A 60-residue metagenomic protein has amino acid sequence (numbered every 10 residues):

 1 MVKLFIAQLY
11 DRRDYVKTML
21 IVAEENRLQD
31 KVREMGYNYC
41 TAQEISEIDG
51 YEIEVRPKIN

Functional and structural regions predicted by a protein language model:
M1-Y15: Short aromatic-glycine-(Arg/Gly/Cys) micro-motifs in beta-strand/loop hairpins
V2, E25-L28: Short amphipathic alpha-helical segments that mediate assembly, nucleic-acid/protein binding, or membrane association
D14-N26: A short, exposed loop/beta-hairpin motif centered on an aromatic-Gly-Thr core
V16-K17, E34-N60: Short, mixed-charge low-complexity intrinsically disordered segments
